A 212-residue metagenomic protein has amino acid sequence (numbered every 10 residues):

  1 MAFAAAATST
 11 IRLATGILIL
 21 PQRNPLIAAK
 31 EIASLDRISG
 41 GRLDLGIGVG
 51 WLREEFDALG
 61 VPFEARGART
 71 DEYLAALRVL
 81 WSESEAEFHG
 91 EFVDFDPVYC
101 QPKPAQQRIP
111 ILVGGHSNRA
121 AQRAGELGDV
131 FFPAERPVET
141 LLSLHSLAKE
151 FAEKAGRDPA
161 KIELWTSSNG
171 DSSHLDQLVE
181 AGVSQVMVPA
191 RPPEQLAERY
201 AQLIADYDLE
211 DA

Functional and structural regions predicted by a protein language model:
M1-A212: Active-site-adjacent structural elements that line small-molecule/cofactor binding pockets in enzymes
